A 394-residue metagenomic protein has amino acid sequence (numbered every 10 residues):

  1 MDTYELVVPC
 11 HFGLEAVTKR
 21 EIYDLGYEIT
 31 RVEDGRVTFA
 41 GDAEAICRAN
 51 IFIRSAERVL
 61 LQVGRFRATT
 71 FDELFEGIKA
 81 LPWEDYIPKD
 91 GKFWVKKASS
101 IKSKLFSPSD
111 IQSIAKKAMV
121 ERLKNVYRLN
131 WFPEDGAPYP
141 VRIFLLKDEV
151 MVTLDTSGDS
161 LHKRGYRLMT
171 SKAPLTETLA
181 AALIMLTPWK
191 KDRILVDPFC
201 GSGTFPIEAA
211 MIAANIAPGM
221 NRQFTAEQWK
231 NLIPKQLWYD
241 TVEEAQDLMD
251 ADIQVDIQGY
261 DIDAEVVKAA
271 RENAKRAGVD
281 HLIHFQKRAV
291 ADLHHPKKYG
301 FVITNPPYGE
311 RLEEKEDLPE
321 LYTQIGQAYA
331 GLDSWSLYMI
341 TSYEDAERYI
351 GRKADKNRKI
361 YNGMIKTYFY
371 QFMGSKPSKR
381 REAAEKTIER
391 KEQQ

Functional and structural regions predicted by a protein language model:
D2-Y139, K391-Q394: Non-catalytic nucleic-acid substrate-recognition regions in nucleic-acid-modifying enzymes
R48-S55, D159-R164, L168, G374-Q394: Flexible, glycine-/basic-rich loop-and-beta segments that form/coincide with the SAM-dependent methyltransferase
S100-S103, S160, P307-R311: A short, flexible beta-alpha/helix-coil linker loop
V141-S157, Y370, K379: C-terminal edge-of-domain segments
V152-L186: SAM-dependent Rossmann-like transferase core, predominantly class I methyltransferases with a strong bias toward
L175-H295, E310-R311, D317: Conserved S-adenosyl-L-methionine
A289-Q394: C-terminal catalytic and target-recognition region of SAM-dependent MTase-like enzymes, primarily methyltransferases
